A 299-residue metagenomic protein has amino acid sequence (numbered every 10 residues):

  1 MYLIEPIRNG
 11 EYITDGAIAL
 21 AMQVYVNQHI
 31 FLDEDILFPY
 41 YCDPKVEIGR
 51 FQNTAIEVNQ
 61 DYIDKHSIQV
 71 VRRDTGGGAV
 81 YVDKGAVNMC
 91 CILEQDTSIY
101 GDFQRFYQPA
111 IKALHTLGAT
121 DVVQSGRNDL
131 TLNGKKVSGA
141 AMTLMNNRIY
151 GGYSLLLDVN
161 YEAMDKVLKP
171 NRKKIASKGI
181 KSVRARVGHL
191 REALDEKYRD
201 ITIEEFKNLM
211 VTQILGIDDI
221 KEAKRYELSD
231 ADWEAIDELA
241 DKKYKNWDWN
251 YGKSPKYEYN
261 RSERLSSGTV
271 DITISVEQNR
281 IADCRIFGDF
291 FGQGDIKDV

Functional and structural regions predicted by a protein language model:
M1-A55, M142, K181, V187-K207 (+2 more regions): Active-site loop/lid in soluble adenylation, ligation, and acyl-transfer enzymes
A55-A79: Active-site cofactor/substrate anionic-group-binding motifs, chiefly glycine- and Lys/Arg-rich phosphate-binding loops
D74-E94, I175-L194: Residues forming anionic-ligand binding surfaces in small-molecule and nucleic-acid pockets of primarily soluble enzymes
A86-R127: Contiguous, small/hydrophobic- and glycine-enriched helical/loop subdomains that border and often "cap" functional
L93-I99, Y161, E192-D200, G288-G292: A generic structural motif
D121-G126, L130-A185: Internal, well-ordered alpha/beta segment that forms a basic, Gly-enriched binding/recognition surface
A141-T143, L155-L157, E263, V270-F290: Short beta-strand elements
K174, K178-D195, E277-V299: A hydrophobic, small-residue-rich beta->alpha segment in the mid-to-C-terminal subdomain of diverse proteins
